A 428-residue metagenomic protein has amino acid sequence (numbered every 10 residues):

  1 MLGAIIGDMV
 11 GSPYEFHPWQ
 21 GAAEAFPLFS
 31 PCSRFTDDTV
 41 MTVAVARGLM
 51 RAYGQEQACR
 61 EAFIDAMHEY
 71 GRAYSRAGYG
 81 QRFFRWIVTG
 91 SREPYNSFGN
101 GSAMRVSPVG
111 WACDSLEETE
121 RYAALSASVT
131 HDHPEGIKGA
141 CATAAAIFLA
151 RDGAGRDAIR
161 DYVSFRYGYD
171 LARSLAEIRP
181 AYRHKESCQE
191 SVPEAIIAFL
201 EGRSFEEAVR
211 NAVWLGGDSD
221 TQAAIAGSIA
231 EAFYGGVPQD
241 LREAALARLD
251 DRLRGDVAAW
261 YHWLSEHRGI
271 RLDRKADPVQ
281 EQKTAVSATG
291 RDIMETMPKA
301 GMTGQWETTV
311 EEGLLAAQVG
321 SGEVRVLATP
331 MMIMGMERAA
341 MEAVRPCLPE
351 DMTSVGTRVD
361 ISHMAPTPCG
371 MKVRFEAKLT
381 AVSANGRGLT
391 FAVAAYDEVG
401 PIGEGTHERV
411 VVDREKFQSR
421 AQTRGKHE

Functional and structural regions predicted by a protein language model:
M1-D292: Structured, active/binding-site neighborhoods that engage oxygen-rich ligands
M294-A328: Catalytic strand-loop segment that frames the active site of acyl-thioester-processing enzymes
K299-Q305, M331, R358, K372-R374 (+2 more regions): Intrinsic-disorder/low-complexity, polar/charged segments enriched in Ser/Thr/Lys/Arg/Asp/Glu/Gln
G313, M341, T380-A384, Y396-G400 (+1 more regions): Short coil/turn motifs at secondary-structure junctions
M341-R374: Hydrophobic beta-strand-centered segment that forms part of the acyl-chain substrate-binding groove
I361-E398: Hydrophobic beta-sheet segments that form the core/acyl-binding groove of ACP/CoA-dependent acyl-chain-processing
G403, E408-E428: C-terminal output/interaction extensions
